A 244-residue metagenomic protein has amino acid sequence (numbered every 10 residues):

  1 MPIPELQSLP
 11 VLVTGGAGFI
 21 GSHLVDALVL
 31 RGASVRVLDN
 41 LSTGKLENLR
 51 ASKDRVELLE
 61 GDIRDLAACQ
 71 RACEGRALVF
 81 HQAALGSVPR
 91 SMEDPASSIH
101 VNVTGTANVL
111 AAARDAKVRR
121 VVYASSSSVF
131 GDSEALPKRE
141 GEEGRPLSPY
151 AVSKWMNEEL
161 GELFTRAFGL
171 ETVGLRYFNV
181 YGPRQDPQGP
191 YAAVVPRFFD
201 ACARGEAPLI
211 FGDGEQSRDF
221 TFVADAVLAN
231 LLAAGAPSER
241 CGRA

Functional and structural regions predicted by a protein language model:
M1-V180, A224, N230, A234: N-terminal Rossmann-like NAD(P)+-binding domain of SDR-like oxidoreductases, especially those catalyzing
V13, R120, L170, Q188 (+4 more regions): Generic signature of intrinsically disordered, low-complexity, basic-rich segments and short cationic peptides
C69, P187-Y191, P237-G242: Short, charged helix-to-loop "capping" segments that act as catalytic/coupling loops
G105, L136, P187, P208-L209 (+1 more regions): Short, polar/charged, Gly/Pro-enriched helix-capping and turn/loop motifs at alpha-helix termini and inter-helix linkers
L147, F178-A192, A207, G212-A224: Glycine-rich "substrate-gating" loop/helix at the edge of Rossmann-like oxidoreductase active sites
V180, P196-P208, F220-A244: Alpha-helical substrate-binding/gating segment
